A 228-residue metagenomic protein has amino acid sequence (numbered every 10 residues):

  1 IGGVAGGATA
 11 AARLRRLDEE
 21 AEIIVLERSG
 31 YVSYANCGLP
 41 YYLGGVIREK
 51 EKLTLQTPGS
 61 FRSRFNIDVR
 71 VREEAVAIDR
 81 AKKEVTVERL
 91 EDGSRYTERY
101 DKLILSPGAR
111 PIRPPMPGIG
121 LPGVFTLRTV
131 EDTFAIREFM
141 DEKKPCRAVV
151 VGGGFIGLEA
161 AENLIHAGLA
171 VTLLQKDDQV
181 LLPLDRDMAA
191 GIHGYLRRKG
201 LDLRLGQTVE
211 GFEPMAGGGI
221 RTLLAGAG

Functional and structural regions predicted by a protein language model:
I1-R70, E74, I112, A161-L184: Beta1-alpha1 glycine-rich phosphate/pyrophosphate-binding loop at the start of Rossmann-like nucleotide-binding domains
G2-A5, R128-T129, V151-G154: Glycine-rich Rossmann-fold phosphate-binding loop(s) that bind the pyrophosphate of adenine dinucleotide cofactors
L14-R16, G38-Y41, E84-V85, P117-L121 (+4 more regions): Short, glycine/charged-enriched secondary-structure capping and boundary segments
E20-E22, R70-E91, E98, H166-G228: A Rossmann-like FAD-binding core segment of flavoenzymes
P40, E49, V69, V87 (+5 more regions): Alpha-helix boundary/capping detector
G59-A148, T222-G228: FAD-binding core/adjacent interface of flavoenzyme oxidoreductases
E98-P107, M116, A135-M188, I192-R198: Compact, aliphatic and Gly/Pro-tolerant "microcore" segments centered on a short helix or tight beta-hairpin and their
